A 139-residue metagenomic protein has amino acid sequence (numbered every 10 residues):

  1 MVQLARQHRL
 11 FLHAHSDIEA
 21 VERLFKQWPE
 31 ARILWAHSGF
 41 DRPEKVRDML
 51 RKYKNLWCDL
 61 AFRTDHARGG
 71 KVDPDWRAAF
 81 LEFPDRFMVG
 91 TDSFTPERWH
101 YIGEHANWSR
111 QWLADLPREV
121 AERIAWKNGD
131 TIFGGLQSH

Functional and structural regions predicted by a protein language model:
M1-V89: Catalytic pocket-lining loop regions of alpha/beta-barrel enzymes, especially the amidohydrolase/enolase/GH5 lineages
D85-R86, P96-H139: Mid-to-C-terminal alpha-helical segments outside catalytic/metal-binding sites
S93: Flexible C-terminal active-site loop/helix
